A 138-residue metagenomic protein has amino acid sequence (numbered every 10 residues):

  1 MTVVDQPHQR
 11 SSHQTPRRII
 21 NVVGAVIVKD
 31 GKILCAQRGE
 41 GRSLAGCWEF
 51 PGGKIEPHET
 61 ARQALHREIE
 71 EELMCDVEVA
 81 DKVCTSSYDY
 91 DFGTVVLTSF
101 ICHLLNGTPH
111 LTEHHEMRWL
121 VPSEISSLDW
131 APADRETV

Functional and structural regions predicted by a protein language model:
T2, H66, D76-A80: HhH-family (HhH-GPD) DNA N-glycosylase catalytic core used in base-excision repair
H13-I33, K54: Conserved N-terminal beta-strand and adjoining loop/helix that marks the start of the Nudix/MutT-like hydrolase domain
N21-V23, G31, V95-T98, H115: Change "...and in nucleic-acid phosphodiester-cleaving endonucleases..." to "...and in nucleic-acid processing enzymes
I27-V28, C35, C102-L104, W119: Conserved hydrophobic "DFG−1" position in protein kinase catalytic cores
K32-E71: Conserved Nudix-box catalytic region and its N-terminal flanking loop in Nudix hydrolases and closely related
I33, A61, L65-E70, K82 (+3 more regions): Hydrophobic packing within well-folded, soluble alpha/beta domains
S43-A45, S99, P109-V138: Nudix hydrolase/Nudix homology domain
D76-E78, T85-P109, R118: Active-site-adjacent beta-strand/loop module that shapes the phosphate/pyrophosphate-binding cleft
